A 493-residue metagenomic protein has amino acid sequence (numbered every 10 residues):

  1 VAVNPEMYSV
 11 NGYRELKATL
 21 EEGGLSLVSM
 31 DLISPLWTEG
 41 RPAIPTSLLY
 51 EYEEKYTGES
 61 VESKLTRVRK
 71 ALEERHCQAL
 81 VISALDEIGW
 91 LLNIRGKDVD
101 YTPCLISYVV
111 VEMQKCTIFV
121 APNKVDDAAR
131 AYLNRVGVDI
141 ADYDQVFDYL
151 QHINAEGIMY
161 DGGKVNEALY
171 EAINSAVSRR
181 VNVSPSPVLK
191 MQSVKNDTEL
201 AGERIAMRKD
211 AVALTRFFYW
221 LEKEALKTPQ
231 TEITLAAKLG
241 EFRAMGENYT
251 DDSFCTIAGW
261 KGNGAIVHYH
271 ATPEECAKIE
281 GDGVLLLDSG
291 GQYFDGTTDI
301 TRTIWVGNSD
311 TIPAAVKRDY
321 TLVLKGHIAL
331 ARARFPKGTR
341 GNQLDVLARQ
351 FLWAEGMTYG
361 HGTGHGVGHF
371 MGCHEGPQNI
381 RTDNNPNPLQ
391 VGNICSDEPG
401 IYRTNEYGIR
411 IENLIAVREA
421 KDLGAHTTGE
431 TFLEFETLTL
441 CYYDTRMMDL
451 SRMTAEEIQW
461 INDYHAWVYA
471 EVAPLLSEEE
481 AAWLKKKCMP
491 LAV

Functional and structural regions predicted by a protein language model:
V1-V493: Active-site neighborhoods and metal-handling regions in enzymes and metal-associated proteins
